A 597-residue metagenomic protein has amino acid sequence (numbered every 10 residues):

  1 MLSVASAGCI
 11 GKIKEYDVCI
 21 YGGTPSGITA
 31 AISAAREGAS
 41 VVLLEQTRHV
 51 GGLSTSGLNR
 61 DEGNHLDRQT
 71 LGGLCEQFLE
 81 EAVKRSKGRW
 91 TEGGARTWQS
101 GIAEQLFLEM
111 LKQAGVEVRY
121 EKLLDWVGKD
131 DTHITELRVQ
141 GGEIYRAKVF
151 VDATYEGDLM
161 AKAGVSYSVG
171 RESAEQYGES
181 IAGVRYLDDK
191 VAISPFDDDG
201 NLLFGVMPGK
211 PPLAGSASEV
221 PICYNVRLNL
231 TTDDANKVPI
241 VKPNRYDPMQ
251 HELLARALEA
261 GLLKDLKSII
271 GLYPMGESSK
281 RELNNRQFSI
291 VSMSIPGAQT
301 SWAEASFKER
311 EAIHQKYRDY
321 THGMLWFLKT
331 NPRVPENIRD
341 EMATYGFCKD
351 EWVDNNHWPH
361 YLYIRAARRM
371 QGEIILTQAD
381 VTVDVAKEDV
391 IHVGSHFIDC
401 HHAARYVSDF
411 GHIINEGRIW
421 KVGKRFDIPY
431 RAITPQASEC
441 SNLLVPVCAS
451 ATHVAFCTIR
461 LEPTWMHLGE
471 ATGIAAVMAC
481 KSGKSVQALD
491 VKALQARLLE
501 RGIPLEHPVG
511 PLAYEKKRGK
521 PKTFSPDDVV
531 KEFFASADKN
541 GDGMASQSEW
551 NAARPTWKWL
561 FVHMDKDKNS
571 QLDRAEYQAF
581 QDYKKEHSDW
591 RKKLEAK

Functional and structural regions predicted by a protein language model:
M1-I13: Bacterial Sec-dependent signal peptides at the C-terminal "C-region" and cleavage site
I13-T24: Beta1/beta-strand and adjacent pyrophosphate-binding region of the FAD-binding site in flavoprotein oxidoreductases
A39-S40, E45-W126, S168, Y177-G178 (+2 more regions): Conserved N-terminal/central alpha/beta ligand/cofactor-binding core
G128-I144: Conserved beta-strand-loop-beta-strand element in the redox core of flavoprotein oxidoreductases
E143-V149, A153-R518: Flavin (FAD/FMN)-binding glycine-rich loop and adjacent Rossmann-like elements that form
D527-N540, T556-N569: Primarily EF-hand calcium-binding motifs
K539-W550, D567-Q578: Acidic Ca2+-chelating loop motifs
P555-K558, S570-K597: EF-hand and EF-hand-like Ca2+-sensor regions
